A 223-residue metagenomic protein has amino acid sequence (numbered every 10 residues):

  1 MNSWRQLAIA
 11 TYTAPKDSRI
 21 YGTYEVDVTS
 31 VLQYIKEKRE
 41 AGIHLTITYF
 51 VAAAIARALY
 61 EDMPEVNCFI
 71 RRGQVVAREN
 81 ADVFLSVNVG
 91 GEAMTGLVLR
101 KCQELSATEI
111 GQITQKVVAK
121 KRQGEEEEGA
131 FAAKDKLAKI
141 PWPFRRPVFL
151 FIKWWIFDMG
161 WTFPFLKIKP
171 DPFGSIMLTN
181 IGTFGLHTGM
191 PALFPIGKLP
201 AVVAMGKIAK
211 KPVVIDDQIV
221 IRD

Functional and structural regions predicted by a protein language model:
M1-D223: C-terminal catalytic/motor cores of large multi-domain enzyme assemblies
